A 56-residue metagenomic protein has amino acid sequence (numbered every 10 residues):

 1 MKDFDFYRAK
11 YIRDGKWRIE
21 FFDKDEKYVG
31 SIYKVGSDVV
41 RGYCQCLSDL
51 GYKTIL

Functional and structural regions predicted by a protein language model:
M1-K2, K53-L56: Short intrinsically disordered terminal tails
M1-R18, G30-I32: Short N-terminal "domain-start" leader segments that mark the transition from disordered tails or signal peptides into
E20-F22: Core beta-strand residues in small-molecule sensory/regulatory alpha/beta domains
V35-T54: A short, charged, amphipathic alpha-helix used as a generic interaction element across diverse proteins
